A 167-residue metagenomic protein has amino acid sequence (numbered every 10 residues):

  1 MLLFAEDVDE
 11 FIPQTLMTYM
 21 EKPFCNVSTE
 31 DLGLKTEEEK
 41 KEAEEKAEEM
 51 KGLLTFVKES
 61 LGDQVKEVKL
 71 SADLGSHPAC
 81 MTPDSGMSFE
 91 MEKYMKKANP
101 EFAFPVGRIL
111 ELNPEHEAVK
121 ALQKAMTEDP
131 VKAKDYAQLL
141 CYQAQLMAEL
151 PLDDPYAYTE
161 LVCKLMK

Functional and structural regions predicted by a protein language model:
M1-K167: Long, intrinsically disordered, charge-dense linkers/tails
